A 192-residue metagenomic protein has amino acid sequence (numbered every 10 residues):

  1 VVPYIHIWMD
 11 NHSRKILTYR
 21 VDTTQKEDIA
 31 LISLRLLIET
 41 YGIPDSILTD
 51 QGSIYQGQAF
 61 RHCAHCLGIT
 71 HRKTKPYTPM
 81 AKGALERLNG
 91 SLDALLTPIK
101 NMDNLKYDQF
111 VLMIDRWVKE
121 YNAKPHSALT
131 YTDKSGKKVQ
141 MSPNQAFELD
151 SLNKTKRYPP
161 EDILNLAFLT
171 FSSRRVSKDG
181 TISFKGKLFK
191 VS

Functional and structural regions predicted by a protein language model:
V1-L17, T23-D28: An active-site-proximal beta-strand-loop segment
S13-L17, Y41-S46: Short, surface-exposed connector motifs at secondary-structure boundaries
R14, L34, I47-D50, A64 (+2 more regions): Mobile genetic element proteins and their domesticated derivatives, centered on retroelements and DNA transposons
Y19-Y41: Active-site beta-loop-alpha junctions of metal-dependent nucleic acid enzymes, especially the RNase H-like/DDE
T49-Q51, Y55-L67, H71-T97, D108-V111 (+1 more regions): RNase H-like two-metal-ion nuclease catalytic core shared by retroviral integrases and related mobile-element nucleases
L96-L112, G186-V191: Short, solvent-exposed helix-loop connector elements
L105-T132: A conserved active-site cap/scaffold subdomain adjacent to cofactor or substrate pockets
N122-S192: C-terminal, beta-rich DNA-binding module of retroviral/retroelements integrases
